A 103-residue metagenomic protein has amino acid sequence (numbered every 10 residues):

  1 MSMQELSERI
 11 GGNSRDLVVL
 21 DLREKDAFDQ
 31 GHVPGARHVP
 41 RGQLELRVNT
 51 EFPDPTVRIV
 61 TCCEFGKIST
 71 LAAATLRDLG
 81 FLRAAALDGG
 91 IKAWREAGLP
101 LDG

Functional and structural regions predicted by a protein language model:
M1-V18, K25-I59, E64-G103: Rhodanese-like catalytic fold shared by cysteine-dependent sulfurtransferases and DSP/PTP-type phosphatases
